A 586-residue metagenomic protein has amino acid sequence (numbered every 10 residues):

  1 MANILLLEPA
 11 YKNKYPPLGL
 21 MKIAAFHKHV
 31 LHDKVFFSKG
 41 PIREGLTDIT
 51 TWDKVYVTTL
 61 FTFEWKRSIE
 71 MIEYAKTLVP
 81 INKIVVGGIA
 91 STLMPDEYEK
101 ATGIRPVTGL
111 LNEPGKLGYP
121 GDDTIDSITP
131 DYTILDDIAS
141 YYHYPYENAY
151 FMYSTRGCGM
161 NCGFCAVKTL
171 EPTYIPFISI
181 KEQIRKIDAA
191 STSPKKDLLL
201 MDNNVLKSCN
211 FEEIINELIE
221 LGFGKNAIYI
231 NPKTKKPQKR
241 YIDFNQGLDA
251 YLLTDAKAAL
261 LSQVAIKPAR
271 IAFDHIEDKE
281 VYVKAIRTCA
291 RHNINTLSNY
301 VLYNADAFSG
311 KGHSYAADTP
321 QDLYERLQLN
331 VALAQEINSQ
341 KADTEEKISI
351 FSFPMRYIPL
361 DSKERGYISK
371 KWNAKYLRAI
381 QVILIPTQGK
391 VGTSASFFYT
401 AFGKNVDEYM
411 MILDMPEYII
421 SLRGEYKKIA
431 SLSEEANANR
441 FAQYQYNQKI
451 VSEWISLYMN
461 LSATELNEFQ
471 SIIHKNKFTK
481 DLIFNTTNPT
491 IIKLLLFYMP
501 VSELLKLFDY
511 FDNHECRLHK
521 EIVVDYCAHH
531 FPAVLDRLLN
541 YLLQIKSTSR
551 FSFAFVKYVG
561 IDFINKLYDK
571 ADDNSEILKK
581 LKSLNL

Functional and structural regions predicted by a protein language model:
M1-N3, H32-K34, N148, N161 (+1 more regions): Residues that mark the start of a beta-strand
N3-L6, K28-F37, T47-I49, I81 (+1 more regions): Radical SAM enzyme core and accessory elements
L6, Q183-A305: Conserved SAM/AdoMet-binding glycine-rich loop
E8-K12, P16-N148: Glycine-rich beta-alpha loop elements in corrinoid/cobalamin-binding modules across cobalamin-dependent enzymes
L18-G19, Y144-E182: Canonical Radical SAM [4Fe-4S] cluster-binding loop centered on the CxxxCxxC motif and its immediate flanking residues
K28, M71-P80, A166, I219 (+2 more regions): Surface-exposed amphipathic alpha-helices with a cationic face
K54-Y56, K83-V85, L198, A265-R270 (+2 more regions): Conserved C-terminal portion of the radical SAM core fold that forms the substrate/S-adenosylmethionine-binding
E97-L117, A258-P268, E325-E408: Structural recognition of alpha->loop->beta junctions
